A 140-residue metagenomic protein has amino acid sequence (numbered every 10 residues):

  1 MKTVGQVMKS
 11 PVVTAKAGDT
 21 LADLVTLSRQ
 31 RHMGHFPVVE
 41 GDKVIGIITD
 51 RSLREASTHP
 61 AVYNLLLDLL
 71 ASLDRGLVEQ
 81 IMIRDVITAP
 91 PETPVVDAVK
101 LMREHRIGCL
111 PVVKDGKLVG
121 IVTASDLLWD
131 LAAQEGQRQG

Functional and structural regions predicted by a protein language model:
M1-P11, T49-I87, V99-R103, T123-G140: Tandem CBS (Bateman) regulatory domains
K2, K9, K16, K43 (+2 more regions): Context-gated lysine
A15-H32, V38-E40, T88-R106, V113 (+2 more regions): The conserved cystathionine-beta-synthase
S28, F36-S52, M102, L110-S125: A glycine-centered beta-loop-beta connector
R29-P37, A56-H59, Y63: Short, charge-rich amphipathic segments
